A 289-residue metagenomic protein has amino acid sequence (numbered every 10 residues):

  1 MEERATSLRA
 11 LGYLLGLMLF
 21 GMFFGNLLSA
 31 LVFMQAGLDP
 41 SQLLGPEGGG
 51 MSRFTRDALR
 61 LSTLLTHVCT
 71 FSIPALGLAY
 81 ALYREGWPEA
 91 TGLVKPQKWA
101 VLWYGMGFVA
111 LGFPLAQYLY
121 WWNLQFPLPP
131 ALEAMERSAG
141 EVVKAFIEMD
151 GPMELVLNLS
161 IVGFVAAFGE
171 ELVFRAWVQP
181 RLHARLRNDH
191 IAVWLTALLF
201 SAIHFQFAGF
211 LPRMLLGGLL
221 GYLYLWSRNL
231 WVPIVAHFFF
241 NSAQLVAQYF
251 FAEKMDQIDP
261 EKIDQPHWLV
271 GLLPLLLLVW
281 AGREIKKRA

Functional and structural regions predicted by a protein language model:
L14-L31, L102-Y120, Y222-F240: Hydrophobic alpha-helical membrane-insertion segments
L15-L27, I73-A79, V109-G112, H267-K286: Hydrophobic core of alpha-helical transmembrane segments in multi-pass integral membrane proteins
G25-R84, W103-F108, A131-L132: Alpha-helical transmembrane segments in multi-pass membrane proteins
N26, F238-A289: C-terminal membrane module of polytopic membrane proteins
Q42-T55, P88-V165: Juxtamembrane helix-loop-helix connectors linking adjacent transmembrane helices in multi-pass membrane enzymes
H67-E85, L157-L182, L277-K287: Transmembrane alpha-helical segments in integral membrane proteins
G169-L195, Y222-N229: Membrane-interface helix/loop boundary segments of multi-pass membrane proteins
S201-I263: Functionally important transmembrane alpha-helices
